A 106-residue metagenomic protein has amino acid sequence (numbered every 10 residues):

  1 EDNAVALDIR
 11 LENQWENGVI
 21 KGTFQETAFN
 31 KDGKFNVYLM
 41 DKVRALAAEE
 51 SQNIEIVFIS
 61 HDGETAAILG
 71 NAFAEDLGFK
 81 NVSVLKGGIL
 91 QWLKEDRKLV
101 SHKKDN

Functional and structural regions predicted by a protein language model:
E1-A4, E12-V57, H61-N106: Rhodanese-like catalytic fold shared by cysteine-dependent sulfurtransferases and DSP/PTP-type phosphatases
